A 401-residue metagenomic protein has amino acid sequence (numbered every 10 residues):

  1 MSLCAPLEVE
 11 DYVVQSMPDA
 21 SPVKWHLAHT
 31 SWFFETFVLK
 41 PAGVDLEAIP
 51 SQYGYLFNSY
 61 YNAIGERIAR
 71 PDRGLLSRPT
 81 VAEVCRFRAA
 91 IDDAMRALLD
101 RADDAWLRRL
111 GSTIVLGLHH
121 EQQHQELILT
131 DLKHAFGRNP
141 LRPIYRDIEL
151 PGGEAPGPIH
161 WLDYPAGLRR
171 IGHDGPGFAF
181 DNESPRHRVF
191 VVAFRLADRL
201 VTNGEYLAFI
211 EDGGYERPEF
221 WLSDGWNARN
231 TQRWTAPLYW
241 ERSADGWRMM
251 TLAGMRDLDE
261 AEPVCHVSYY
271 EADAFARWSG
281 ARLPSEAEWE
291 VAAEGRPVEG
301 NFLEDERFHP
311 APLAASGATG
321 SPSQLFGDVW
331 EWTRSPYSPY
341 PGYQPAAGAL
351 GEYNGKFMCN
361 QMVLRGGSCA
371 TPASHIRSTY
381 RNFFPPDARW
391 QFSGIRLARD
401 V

Functional and structural regions predicted by a protein language model:
M1-S21, W25-W32, T36-A94, L98 (+10 more regions): Disulfide-stabilized, aromatic/cysteine-rich ligand-recognition loop
G117, E121-Q123, L127, D131 (+3 more regions): Functional-site microenvironments in short loops/helix caps that host divalent-cation chemistry
